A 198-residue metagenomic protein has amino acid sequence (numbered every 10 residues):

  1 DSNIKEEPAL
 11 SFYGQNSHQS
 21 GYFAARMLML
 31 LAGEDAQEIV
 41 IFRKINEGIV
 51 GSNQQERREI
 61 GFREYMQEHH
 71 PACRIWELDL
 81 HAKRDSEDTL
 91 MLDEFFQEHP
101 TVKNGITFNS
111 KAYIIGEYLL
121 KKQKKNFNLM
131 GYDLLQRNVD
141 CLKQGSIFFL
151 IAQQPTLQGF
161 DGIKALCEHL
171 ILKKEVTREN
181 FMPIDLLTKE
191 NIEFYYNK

Functional and structural regions predicted by a protein language model:
D1-Q19, Q136-K143: Flexible loop/hinge segments that line or gate small-molecule binding clefts
L10-S11, E38-V50: Short beta-strand segments enriched in small/hydrophobic residues
Y13-I39, N138, Q154-I171: Hydrophobic alpha-helical segments within soluble ligand-binding/sensing domains
S20-A24, S52-C73, I114-I115, Q158: Short, solvent-exposed amphipathic alpha-helices that sit in or adjacent to ligand/effector-binding or catalytic
V40-I41, R63-S86: Short beta-strand elements in bilobed, periplasmic/extracellular small-molecule ligand-binding domains
I41-K44, I106, L187: Short hydrophobic segments within beta-strands
I49-G51, M66-H69, Q154-K198: Hinge/cleft segment of the Venus flytrap/periplasmic-binding protein
W76, L80-R137: Hydrophobic alpha-helical
